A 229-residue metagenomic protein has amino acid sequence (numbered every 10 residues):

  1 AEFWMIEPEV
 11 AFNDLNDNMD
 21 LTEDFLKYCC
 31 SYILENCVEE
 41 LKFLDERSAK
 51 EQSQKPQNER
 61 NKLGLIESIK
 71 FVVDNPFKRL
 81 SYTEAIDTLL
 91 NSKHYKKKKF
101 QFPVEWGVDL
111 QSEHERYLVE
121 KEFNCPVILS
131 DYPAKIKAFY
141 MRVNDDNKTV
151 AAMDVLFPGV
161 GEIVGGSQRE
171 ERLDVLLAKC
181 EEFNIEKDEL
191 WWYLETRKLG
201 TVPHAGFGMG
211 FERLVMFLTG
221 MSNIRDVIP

Functional and structural regions predicted by a protein language model:
A1-F12, D154-F157: Residues forming anionic-ligand binding surfaces in small-molecule and nucleic-acid pockets of primarily soluble enzymes
P8, A85, L129, G166 (+1 more regions): A residue-level signal for conserved active-site and pocket-lining positions in enzyme catalytic cores
E9-L21: Catalytic palm subdomain of template-directed nucleic-acid polymerases, centered on the conserved carboxylate motif
V10-N13, Y132-I136, N144, V160-I163 (+3 more regions): Short, glycine-/Ser/Thr-/acidic-enriched flexible segments
L21-E23, M141-V143, Q168-R169, I228-P229: Composition- and surface-driven signal marking solvent-exposed, interaction-prone regions in large proteins
E23, K27, E212-V215: Predominant activation on well-ordered alpha-helical scaffold segments within soluble catalytic domains
D24-F157, E182-V202: Metal-assisted phosphate- and nucleotidyl-transfer catalytic regions
S167, R172-P229: Active-site pocket scaffolds in enzymes
